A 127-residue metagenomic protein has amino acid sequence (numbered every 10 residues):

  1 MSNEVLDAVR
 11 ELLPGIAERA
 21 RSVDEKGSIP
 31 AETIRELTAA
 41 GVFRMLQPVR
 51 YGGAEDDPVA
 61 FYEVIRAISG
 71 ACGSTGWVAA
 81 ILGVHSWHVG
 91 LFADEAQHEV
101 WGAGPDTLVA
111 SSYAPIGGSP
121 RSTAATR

Functional and structural regions predicted by a protein language model:
S2-Q47, G53-E63: Alpha-helical interface subdomain recognition
A31-R35, R44-R127: Glycine-rich flavin
